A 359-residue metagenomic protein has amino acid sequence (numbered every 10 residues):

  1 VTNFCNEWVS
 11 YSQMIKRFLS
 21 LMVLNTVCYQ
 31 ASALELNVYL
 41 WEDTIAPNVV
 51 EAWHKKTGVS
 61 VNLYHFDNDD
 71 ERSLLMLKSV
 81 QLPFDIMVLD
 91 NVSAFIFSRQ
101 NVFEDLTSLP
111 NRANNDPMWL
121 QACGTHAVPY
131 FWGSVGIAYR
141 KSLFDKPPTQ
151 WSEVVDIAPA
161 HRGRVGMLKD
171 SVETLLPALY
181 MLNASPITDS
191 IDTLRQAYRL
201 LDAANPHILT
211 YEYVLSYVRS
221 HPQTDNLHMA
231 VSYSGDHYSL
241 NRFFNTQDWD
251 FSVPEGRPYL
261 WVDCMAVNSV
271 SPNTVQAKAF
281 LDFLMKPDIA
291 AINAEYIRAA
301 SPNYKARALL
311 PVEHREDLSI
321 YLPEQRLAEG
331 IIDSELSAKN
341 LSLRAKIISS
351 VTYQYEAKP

Functional and structural regions predicted by a protein language model:
C28-Q30: N-terminal signal peptide c-region/cleavage motif recognized by signal peptidases
L34-I96: Early extracytoplasmic/lumenal segment of secretory-pathway proteins
P83, D90-L209, V214-H221: Extracytoplasmic ligand-binding site segments that recognize negatively charged/polar headgroups
S93-S98, Q223, H228-Q247: A ligand-binding cleft/hinge motif common to bilobed small-molecule-binding domains
N114, G133-V135, R195-A204, F244-S269: Periplasmic-binding protein-like
G136-L143, L179-A184, W261-N273, I292-N293: A bilobed periplasmic-binding-protein/Venus flytrap-type ligand-binding module shared by bacterial periplasmic
N268-A328: Mature extracytoplasmic/periplasmic domains
Q325-P359: Conserved C-terminal helix/tail region of periplasmic/extracytoplasmic solute-binding proteins
